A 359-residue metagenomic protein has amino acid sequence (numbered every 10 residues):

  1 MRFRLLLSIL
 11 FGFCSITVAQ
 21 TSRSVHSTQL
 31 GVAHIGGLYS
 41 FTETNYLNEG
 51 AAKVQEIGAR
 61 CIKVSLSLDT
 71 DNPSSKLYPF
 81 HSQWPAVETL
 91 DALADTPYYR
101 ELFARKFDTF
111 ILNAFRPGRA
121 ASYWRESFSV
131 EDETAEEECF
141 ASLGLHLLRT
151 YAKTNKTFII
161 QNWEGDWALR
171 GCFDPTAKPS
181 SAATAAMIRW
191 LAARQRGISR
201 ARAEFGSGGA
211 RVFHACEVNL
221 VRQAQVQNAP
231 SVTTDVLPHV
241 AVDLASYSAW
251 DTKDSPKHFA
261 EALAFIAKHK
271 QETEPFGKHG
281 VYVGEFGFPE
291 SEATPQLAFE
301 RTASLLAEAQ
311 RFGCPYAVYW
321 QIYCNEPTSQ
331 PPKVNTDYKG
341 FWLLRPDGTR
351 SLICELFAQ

Functional and structural regions predicted by a protein language model:
L6-S15: Bacterial N-terminal signal peptides
T17-T21: Boundary at the C-terminal end of the N-terminal hydrophobic targeting segment
Q29-H34, R60-L66, T109-N113, I159-N162 (+4 more regions): Structural recognition of the beta-strand scaffold that forms the well-ordered cores of secreted hydrolase catalytic
T42, S74-A92, L102, K106 (+1 more regions): Aromatic-rich peripheral "rim/lid" segments of glycoside hydrolase catalytic domains that contact and position glycan
Y46-G50, L90-R100, L220-V236, A260-E272 (+1 more regions): Alpha-helical scaffolding within the catalytic cores of extracellular/periplasmic polymer-degrading hydrolases
E49-A183, F205-A210: Substrate-binding cleft and catalytic face of glycoside hydrolase catalytic domains, especially the flexible beta-alpha
T157-W163, A185-A229, F276-G287, A317-I322: Aromatic-lined carbohydrate-recognition surfaces of secreted/lumenal glycan-active proteins
T233-T294: Glycoside hydrolase catalytic-domain groove-lining segments
